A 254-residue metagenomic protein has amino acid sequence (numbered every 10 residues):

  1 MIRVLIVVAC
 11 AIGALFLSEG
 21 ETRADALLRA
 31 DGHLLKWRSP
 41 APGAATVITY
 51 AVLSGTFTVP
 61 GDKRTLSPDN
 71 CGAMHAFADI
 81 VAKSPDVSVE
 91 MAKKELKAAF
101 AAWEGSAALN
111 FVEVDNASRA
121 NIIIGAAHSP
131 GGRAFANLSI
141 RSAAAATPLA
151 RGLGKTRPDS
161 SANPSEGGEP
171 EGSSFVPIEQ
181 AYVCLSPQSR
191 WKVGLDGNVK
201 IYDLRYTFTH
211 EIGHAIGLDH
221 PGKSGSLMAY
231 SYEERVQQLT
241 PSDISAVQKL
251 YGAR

Functional and structural regions predicted by a protein language model:
M1-I6: Bacterial N-terminal signal peptides that target proteins for export
V7-L15: Bacterial N-terminal signal peptides
F16-R254: Zinc-dependent metalloendopeptidases
